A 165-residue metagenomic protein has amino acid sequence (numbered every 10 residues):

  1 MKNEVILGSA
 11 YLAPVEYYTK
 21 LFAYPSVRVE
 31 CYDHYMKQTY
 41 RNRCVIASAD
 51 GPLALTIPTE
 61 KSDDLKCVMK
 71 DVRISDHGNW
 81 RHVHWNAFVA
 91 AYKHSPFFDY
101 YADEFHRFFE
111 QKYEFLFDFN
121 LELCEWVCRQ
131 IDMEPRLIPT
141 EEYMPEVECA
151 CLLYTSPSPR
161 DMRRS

Functional and structural regions predicted by a protein language model:
M1-M36: Short, extreme N-terminal leader segments that mark the start of a protein/domain
N3, M36-Q38, C44, P145: Aromatic-rich, lipid-facing transmembrane alpha helices and their immediate juxtamembrane interface loops in integral
V15, H82, N86, D118-E125: A structural signal for well-ordered alpha-helical segments within the folded catalytic domains of diverse enzymes
R28-C31, Y92, I131: A generic secondary-structure signal for well-formed alpha-helical elements
T39-E110: A basic- and aromatic-enriched beta-loop-alpha substructure that forms the phosphate/nucleotide- and DNA/RNA-contacting
S95-Y100, M133-I138, R164: Short secondary-structure capping/junction motifs at helix and strand boundaries
E104-A150: Hydrophobic, aromatic-enriched interface-forming segments
Y154-S165: Single conserved hydrophobic/aromatic residue that forms the stacking wall/gate of nucleotide- or nucleobase-binding
